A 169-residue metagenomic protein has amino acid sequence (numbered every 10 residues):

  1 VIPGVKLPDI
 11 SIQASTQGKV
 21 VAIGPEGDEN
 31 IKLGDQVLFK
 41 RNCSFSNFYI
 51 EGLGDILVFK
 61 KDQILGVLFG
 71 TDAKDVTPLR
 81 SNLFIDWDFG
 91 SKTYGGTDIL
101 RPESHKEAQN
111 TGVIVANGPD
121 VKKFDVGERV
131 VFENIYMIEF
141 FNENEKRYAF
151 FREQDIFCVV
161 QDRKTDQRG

Functional and structural regions predicted by a protein language model:
V1-V67, T71-G169: Compact, glycine-rich, soluble single-domain proteins
